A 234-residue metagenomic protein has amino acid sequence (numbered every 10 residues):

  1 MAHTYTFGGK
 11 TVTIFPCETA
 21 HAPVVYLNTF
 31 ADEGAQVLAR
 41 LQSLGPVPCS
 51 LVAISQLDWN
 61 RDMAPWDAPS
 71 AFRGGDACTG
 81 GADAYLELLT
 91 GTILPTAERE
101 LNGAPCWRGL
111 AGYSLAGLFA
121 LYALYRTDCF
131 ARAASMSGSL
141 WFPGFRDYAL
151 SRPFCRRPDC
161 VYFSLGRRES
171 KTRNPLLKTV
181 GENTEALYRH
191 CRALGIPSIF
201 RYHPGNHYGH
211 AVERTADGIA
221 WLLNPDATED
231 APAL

Functional and structural regions predicted by a protein language model:
M1-P23, C49: A domain-start/cap signature at the N-terminus of enzymes
H21-N102: Serine-hydrolase catalytic machinery in alpha/beta-hydrolase-like enzymes
L27-F30, S137, L165: The conserved beta1-alpha1 loop
W107-G112, M136: Short beta-strand immediately N-terminal to the catalytic nucleophile in serine-hydrolase-like folds
A111-A116, A120: Gly/Ala-rich beta-loop-alpha elbow adjacent to hydrolase catalytic centers
Y122-R132: Conserved hydrolase catalytic core segment
L140-V212, A216-L222: The feature captures the conserved acid-bearing segment of alpha/beta-hydrolase catalytic domains
L194, D226-L234: Alpha/beta-hydrolase-fold serine-hydrolase catalytic core, especially in secreted/extracellular enzymes
